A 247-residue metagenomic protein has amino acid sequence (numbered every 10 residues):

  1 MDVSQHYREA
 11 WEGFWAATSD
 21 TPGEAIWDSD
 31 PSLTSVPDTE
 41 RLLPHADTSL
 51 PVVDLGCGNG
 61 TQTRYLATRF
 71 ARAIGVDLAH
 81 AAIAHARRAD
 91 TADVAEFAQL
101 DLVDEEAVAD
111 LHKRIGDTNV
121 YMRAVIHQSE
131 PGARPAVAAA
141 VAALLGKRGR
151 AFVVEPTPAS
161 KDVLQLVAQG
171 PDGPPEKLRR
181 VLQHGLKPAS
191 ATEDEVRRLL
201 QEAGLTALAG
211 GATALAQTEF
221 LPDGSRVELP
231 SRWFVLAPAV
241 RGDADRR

Functional and structural regions predicted by a protein language model:
M1-K113, S129-A136, A140, G149-R247: Class I (Rossmann-like) S-adenosyl-L-methionine-dependent methyltransferase catalytic domain, capturing the SAM-binding
D117-G132: A short SAM/SAH-binding and catalytic strip from SAM-dependent methyltransferases
